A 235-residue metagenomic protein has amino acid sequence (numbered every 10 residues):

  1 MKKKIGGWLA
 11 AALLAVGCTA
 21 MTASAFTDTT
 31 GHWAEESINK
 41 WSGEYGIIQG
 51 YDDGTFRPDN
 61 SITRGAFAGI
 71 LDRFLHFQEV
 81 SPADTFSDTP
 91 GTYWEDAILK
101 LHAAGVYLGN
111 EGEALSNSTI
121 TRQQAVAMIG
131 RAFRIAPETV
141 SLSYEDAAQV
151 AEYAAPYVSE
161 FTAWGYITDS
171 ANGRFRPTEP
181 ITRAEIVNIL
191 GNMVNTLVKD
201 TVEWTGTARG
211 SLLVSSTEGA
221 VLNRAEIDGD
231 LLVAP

Functional and structural regions predicted by a protein language model:
K2-E35, I47-G65, L71-D96, A103-Q123 (+5 more regions): Feature responds to low-complexity, polar/acidic, surface-exposed segments characteristic of secreted/exported proteins
S42-G43, H102-A103, T162: Alpha-helix C-terminal capping/helix-coil junction sites
P156-W164: Short glycine/proline-rich, acidic loop/turn segments that cap or connect secondary-structure elements
G206, G210, S215-S216, R224 (+2 more regions): Residues on the solvent-exposed faces and adjacent turns of beta-rich solenoids used to engage binding targets
